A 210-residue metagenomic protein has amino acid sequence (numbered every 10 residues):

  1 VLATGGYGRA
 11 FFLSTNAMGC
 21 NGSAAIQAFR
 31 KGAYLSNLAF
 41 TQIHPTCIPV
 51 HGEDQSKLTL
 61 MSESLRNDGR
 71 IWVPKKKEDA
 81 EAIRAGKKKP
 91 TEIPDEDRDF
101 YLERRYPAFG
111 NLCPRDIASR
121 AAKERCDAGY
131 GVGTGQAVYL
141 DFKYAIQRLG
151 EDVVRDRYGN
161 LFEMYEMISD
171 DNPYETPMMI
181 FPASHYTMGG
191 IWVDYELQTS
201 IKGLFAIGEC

Functional and structural regions predicted by a protein language model:
V1-F12, G135-K143: Residues forming anionic-ligand binding surfaces in small-molecule and nucleic-acid pockets of primarily soluble enzymes
L2-A3, L35-F40, E103, P173-T176 (+3 more regions): General beta-strand structural signal in soluble alpha/beta enzymes
L2-R9, E196-C210: Short FAD-binding loop at a beta-strand-to-alpha-helix junction that anchors the flavin cofactor in diverse
G6-L13, I43-T46, S184, M188-G190 (+1 more regions): Glycine-rich phosphate/pyrophosphate-binding beta-alpha loops
G8-G19, L58-T59, L149-D152, E175 (+1 more regions): Alpha-helix capping and helix-loop boundary segments enriched in small/acidic/polar residues
A10-K31, I201: A conserved FAD-binding loop/helix module that cradles the flavin
Q27, A33-M167: An anion/pyrophosphate-binding glycine-rich loop and adjacent beta-alpha core in soluble alpha-beta enzymes
L149-Q198, K202: Accessory "access/gating" subregions that flank catalytic or transport cores
